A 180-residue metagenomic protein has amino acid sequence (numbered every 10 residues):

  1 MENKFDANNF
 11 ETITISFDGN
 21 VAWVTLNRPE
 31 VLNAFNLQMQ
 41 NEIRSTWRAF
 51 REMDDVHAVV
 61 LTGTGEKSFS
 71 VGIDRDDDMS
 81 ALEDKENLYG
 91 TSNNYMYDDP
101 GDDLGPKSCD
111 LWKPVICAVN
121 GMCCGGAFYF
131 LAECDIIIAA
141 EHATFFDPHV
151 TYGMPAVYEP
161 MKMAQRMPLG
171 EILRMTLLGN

Functional and structural regions predicted by a protein language model:
M1-E66, S80-E83: Conserved CoA-thioester-binding segment of acyl-CoA-metabolizing enzymes
N3, Q40-R44, R48, E52 (+3 more regions): An acidic, glycine-rich surface segment that forms the CoA-thioester-binding/catalytic face of crotonase-fold enzymes
V24, L61, D74, F130-A132: Hydrophobic/aromatic residues within transmembrane alpha-helices of multi-pass small-molecule transporters
F35-N36, I73, L82, H149 (+1 more regions): Short, flexible helix/strand-to-coil boundary loops that buttress conserved ligand/catalytic motifs in alpha/beta
E66-V71, C124: Short, active-site-adjacent cap segments at secondary-structure transitions
V71-G72, H142: Conserved catalytic-core motifs of eukaryotic protein kinase domains, centered on the activation segment
P106-N180: Crotonase-fold acyl-CoA enzyme core
